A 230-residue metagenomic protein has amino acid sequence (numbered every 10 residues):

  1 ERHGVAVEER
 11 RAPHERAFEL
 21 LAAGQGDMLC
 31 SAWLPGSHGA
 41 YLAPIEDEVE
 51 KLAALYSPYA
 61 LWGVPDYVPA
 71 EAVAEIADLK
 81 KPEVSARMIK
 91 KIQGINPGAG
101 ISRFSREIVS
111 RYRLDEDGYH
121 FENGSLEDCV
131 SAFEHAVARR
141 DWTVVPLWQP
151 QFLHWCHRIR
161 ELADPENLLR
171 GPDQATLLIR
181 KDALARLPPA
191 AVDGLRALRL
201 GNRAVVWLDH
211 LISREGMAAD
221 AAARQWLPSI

Functional and structural regions predicted by a protein language model:
E1-V5, E83-H120, Q225-S229: Ligand-binding cleft/hinge of the Venus flytrap
E8-L20, H120-A132: Short helix-initiation/N-cap motifs at beta->coil->alpha
A12-G63: N-terminal segment of the mature folded domain
C30-P44, H135-R160: A ligand-binding cleft/hinge motif common to bilobed small-molecule-binding domains
D47-G98: A conserved helix-loop-strand patch within extracytoplasmic ligand-binding domains of the periplasmic binding
D47-L55, P146-Q149, L153-G171: Short beta-strand->loop
A60-A70, D173-L187: A bilobed periplasmic-binding-protein/Venus flytrap-type ligand-binding module shared by bacterial periplasmic
T143-V145, R186, A190-I230: Segments of small-molecule ligand-sensing domains
